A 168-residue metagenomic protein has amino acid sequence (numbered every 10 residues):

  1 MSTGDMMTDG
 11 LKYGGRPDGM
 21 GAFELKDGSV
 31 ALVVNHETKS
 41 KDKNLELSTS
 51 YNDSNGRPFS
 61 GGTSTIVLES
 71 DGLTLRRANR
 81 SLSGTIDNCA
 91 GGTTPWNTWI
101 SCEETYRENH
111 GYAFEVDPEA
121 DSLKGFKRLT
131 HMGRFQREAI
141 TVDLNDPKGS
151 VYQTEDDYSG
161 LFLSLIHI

Functional and structural regions predicted by a protein language model:
M1-R16, G21-N79: Beta-propeller domains
M1-T3, G10-L11, L68-L82, F114-Q136: Blade-edge beta-strand/turn elements of extracellular beta-propeller and related beta-sheet repeat scaffolds
L11-A22, G84-W96, R134-D146: Beta-rich, blade/repeat-based domains predominating in secreted/periplasmic proteins but also intracellular
V30, W96-N97, G149: Short coil/turn segments that connect the beta-strands within blades of beta-propeller domains
H36-T38, T105-Y106, D157: Residue-level signature of beta-propeller blades and closely related beta-rich strand-turn architectures in secreted
G62, N109-F114, S159-S164: Structural motif
I166-I168: Conserved small/polar residues in nucleotide/adenosyl-binding loops
